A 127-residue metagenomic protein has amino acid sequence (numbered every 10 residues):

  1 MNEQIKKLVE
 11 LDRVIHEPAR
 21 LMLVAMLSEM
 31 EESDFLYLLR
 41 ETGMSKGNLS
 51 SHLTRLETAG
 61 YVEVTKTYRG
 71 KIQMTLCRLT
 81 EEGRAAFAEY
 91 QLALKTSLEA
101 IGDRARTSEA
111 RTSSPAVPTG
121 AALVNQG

Functional and structural regions predicted by a protein language model:
M1-V9, E63, E82-G127: C-terminal regulatory/oligomerization modules of transcriptional regulators
K6-N48, R69-G70, M74-R78: N-terminal helix-turn-helix DNA-binding core of bacterial DNA-binding proteins
M22, D34, L49, L94 (+1 more regions): Secondary-structure transition/capping residues
H52: Residues within the DNA-recognition helix of helix-turn-helix
R55: Alpha-helical DNA-recognition elements
G60: Glycine-centered, phosphate/nucleic-acid-interacting loop/turn motifs that mediate DNA/RNA or nucleotide
T65-T67: Short beta-strand micro-motifs enriched in acidic
